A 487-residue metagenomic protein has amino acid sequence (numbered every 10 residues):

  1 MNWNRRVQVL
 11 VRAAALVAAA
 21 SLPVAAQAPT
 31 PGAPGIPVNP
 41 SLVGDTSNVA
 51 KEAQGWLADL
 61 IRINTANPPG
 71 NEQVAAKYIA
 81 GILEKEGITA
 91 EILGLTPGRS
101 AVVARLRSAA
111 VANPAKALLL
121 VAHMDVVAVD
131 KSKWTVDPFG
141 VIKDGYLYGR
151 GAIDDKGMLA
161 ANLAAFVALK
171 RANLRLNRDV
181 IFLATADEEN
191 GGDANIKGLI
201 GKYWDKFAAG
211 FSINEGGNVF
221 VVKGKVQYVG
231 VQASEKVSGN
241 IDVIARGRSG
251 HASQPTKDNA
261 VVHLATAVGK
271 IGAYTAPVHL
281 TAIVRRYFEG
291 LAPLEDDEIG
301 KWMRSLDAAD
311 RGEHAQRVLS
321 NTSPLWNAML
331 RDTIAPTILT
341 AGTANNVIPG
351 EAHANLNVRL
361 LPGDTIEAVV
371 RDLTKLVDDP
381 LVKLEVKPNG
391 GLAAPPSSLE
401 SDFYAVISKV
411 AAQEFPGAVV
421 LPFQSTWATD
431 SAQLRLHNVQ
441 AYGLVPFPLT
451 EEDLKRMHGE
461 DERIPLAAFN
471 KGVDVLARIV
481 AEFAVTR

Functional and structural regions predicted by a protein language model:
N2-A14: Bacterial N-terminal signal peptides that target proteins for export
V11-P23: Bacterial N-terminal signal peptides
Q27-P29, G217-Q227, V231-S234, S238-A477 (+1 more regions): Metal-dependent amide/peptide-bond hydrolase catalytic core, centered on the "pita-bread" metallohydrolase fold
A28-A152, K156, L169-R178: Acidic/His- and Gly-rich active-site-bordering loop/insert found across diverse amide/peptide-bond hydrolases
V49-L57, E72-A75, I79, M158 (+10 more regions): Stable alpha-helical elements in mature extracytoplasmic
W56-L57, R62, E91-L93, V103 (+9 more regions): Structural recognition of the beta-strand scaffold that forms the well-ordered cores of secreted hydrolase catalytic
I63-P68, P97-G98, A109-V111, M124-A128 (+5 more regions): Solvent-exposed loop/turn segments at secondary-structure junctions within structured extracellular/periplasmic domains
L147, I153-G230: Acidic/histidine-rich catalytic neighborhood of metal-dependent amide-processing enzymes
